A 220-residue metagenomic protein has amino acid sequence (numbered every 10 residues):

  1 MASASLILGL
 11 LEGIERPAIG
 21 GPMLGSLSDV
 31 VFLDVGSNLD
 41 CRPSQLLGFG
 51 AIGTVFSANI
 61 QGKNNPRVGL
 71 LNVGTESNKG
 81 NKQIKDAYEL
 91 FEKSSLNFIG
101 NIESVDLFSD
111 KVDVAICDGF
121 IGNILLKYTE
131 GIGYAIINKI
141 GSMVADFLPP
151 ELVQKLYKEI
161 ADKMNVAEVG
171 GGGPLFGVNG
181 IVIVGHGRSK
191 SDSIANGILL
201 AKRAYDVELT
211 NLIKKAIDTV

Functional and structural regions predicted by a protein language model:
M1, G74-N78, S189-K190: Gly/Ser/Thr-rich loops at beta-strand to alpha-helix junctions that form or flank small-molecule/cofactor-binding
M1-A4, G36-C41, R67-G69, Q83-K85 (+1 more regions): A generic short-segment signal for beta-strand/edge and adjacent turn/coil regions
A4-L33, K111-A115, G119-V220: Glycine-rich phosphate/nucleotide-binding loop
S37-L47, V184-S191: Short, glycine-rich nucleotide/cofactor-binding loops
L39-S104, D113: Glycine-rich phosphate/diphosphate-binding loop of Rossmann-like nucleotide-binding domains
L107-F108: Structural alpha-helical scaffold elements that stabilize or flank donor/cofactor-binding regions in carbohydrate
